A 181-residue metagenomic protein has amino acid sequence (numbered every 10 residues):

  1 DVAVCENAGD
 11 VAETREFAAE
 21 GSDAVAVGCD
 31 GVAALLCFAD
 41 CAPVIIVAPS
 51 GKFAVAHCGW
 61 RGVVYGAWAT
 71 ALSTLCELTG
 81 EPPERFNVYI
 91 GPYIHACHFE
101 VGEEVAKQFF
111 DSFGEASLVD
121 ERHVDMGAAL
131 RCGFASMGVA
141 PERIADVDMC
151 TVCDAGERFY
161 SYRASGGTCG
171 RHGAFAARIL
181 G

Functional and structural regions predicted by a protein language model:
D1-G181: Active-site microenvironment for binding and transforming phosphate-containing groups
